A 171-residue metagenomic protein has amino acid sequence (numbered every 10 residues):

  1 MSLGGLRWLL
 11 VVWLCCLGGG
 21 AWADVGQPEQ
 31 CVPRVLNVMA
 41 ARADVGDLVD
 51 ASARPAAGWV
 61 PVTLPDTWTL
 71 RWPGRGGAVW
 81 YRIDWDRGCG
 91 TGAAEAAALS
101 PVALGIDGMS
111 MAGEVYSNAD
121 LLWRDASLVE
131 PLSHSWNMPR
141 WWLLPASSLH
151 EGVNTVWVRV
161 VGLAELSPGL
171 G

Functional and structural regions predicted by a protein language model:
M1-L9: Bacterial N-terminal signal peptides that target proteins for export
W8-L17: Bacterial N-terminal signal peptides
G20-R75, D84-D86, T155-G171: Accessory carbohydrate-binding/adhesion or oligomerization-edge regions at the termini of glycan-active proteins
D24, Y116-G171: Beta-strand-rich ligand-recognition modules
W59, G90-N118, V156-V158: Aromatic-lined ligand-binding clefts that engage carbohydrates, nucleic acids, or primary amines
T69-V79, L128-N137: Extracellular beta-rich ligand/substrate-recognition surface
A78-D86, P101-A103, P139-W141, V153-T155: Intrinsic-disorder/low-complexity, polar/charged segments enriched in Ser/Thr/Lys/Arg/Asp/Glu/Gln
R82-S100, P145-L149: Extracellular and analogous surface-interaction loops
